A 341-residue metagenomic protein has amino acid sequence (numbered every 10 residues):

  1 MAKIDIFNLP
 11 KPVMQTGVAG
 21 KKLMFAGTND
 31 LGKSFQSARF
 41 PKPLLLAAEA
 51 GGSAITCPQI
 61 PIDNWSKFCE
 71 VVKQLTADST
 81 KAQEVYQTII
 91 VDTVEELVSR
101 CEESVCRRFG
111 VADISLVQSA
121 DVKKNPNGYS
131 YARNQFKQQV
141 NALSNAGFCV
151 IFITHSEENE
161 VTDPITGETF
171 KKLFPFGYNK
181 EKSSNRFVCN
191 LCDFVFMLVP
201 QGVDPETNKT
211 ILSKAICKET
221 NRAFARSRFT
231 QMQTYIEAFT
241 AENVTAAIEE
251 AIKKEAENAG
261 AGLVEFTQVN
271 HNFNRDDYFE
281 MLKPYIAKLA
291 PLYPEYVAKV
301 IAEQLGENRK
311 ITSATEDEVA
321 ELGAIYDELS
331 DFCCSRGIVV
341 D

Functional and structural regions predicted by a protein language model:
A2-I4, T16, L31, R39-F40 (+1 more regions): Interfaces that engage single-stranded nucleic acids at replication/repair/recombination sites
I4-V91, E95-R100: Conserved P-loop
F35-S37, A142, F187-V188: Hydrophobic/aromatic ligand-binding patch that stacks against planar heteroaromatic rings of cofactors or nucleotides
P43-L45, V150, V195-M197: Short, well-ordered beta-strand core segments
E49-S53, E95-E96, S156-E160, Q201-D204 (+1 more regions): Conserved nucleotide-binding/hydrolysis micro-motifs of P-loop NTPases
E70-K73, A77, Q138-N141, A287 (+1 more regions): Surface-exposed alpha-helical segments enriched in charged/polar residues
E96-S183: P-loop NTPase motor core
T162-F273: Conserved GTP-binding G-domain of TRAFAC-class P-loop NTPases and closely related GTPase folds
